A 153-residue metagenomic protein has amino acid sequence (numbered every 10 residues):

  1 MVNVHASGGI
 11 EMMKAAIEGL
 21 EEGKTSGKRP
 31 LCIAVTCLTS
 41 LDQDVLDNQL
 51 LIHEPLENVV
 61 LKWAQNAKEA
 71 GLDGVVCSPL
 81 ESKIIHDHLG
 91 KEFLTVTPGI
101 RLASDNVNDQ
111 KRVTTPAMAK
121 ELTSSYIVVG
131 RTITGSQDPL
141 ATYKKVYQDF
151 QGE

Functional and structural regions predicted by a protein language model:
M1-D73, E81, K91-E92, L102-D105: Conserved anion-binding
V2, A67, I85, A119 (+2 more regions): Conserved, mostly hydrophobic/aromatic
A6, T132-I133: Short loop or secondary-structure boundary microenvironments that flank and position key functional residues
M13-G19, K120, I133-E153: C-terminal helical cap(s) of enzyme catalytic domains, especially alpha/beta-barrels
L41, I84, S136: Short glycine-rich, flexible loops that bind phosphorylated cofactors or substrates
V59, C77, V107-K111, T134 (+1 more regions): Short amphipathic alpha-helical interaction segments
S78-S124, V128: A C-terminal functional module that forms or caps the active site or interfaces directly with catalytic machinery
